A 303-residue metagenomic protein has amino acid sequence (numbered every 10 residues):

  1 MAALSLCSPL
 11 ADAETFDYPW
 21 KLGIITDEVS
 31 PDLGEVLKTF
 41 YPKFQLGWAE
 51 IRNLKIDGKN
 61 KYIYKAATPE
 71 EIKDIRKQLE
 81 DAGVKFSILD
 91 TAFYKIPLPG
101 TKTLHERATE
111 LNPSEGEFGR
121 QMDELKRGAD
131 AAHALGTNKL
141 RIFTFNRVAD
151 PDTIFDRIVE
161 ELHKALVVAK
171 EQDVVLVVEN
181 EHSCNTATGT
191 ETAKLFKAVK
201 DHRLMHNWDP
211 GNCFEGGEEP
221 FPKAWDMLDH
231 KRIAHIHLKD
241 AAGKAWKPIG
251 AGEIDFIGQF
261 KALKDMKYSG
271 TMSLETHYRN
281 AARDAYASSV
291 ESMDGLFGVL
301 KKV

Functional and structural regions predicted by a protein language model:
A3-P9, E14, Y94-H206: Active-site acidic/histidine proton-transfer and metal-coordination neighborhood in alpha/beta enzyme cores
L6, E14-G23, S30-G47, D74 (+2 more regions): Histidine-acidic metal/acid-base catalytic patches
G47, K85, N138, V175 (+1 more regions): Residue-level detector of anion-binding/catalytic polar loops
E50, I88-D90, R141, V177 (+3 more regions): Conserved beta-strand positions in the central sheet of alpha/beta enzyme cores
I51-R76, F145-D150: Glycine-rich, proline-tolerant flexible connector loops at the mouths of alpha/beta enzymes
N53-L54, Y94, F145, A241 (+1 more regions): Flexible loop residues that form catalytic and substrate-binding hotspots at small-molecule/glycan-binding clefts
D57-Y62, P97-P99, V148-D152, F214-G216 (+2 more regions): A short acidic, helix-capping loop that chelates divalent metal ions and anchors anionic groups
L79-P99: Glycine-rich, aromatic-flanked loop segments that form ligand/cofactor-binding clefts across common enzyme folds
